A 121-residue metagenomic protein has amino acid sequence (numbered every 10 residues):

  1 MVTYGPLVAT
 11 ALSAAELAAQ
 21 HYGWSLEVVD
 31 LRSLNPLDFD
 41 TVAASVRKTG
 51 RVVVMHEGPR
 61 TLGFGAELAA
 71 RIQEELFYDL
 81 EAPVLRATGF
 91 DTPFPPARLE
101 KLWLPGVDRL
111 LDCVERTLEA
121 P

Functional and structural regions predicted by a protein language model:
V2-P121: Thiamine diphosphate
